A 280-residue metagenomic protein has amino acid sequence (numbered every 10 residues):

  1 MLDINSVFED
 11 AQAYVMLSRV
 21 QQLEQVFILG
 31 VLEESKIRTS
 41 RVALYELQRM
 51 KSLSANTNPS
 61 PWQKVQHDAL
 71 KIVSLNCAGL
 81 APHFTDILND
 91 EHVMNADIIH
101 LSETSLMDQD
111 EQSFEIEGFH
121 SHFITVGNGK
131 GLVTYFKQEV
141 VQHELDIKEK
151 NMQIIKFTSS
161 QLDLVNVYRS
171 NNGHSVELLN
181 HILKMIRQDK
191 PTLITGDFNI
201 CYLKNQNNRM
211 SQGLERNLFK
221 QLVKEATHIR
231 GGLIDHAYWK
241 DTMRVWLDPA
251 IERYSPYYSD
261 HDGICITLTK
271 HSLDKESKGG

Functional and structural regions predicted by a protein language model:
M1-Q63: C-terminal accessory regions
L2, Y14-V15, L29-V31, S40-V42 (+7 more regions): Short coil/turn segments at secondary-structure boundaries
D3, L29, S102, M107 (+3 more regions): Conserved residues at the C-terminal ends of beta-strands
S6-V7, S105, H271: Acidic glycine-/aspartate-rich tracts in secreted/extracellular proteins
P61-T192, Y202-K204, R209-K220, E225 (+1 more regions): Short phosphate/oxyanion-binding micro-motifs
H67, T192-I194, C201, L214-R216 (+1 more regions): Surface polyanion/phosphate-binding segment centered on an Asp-His-Pro turn
Y135-Q138, I155-Q161, K240-D241, S259 (+1 more regions): Active-site beta-strand termini and strand-to-loop segments that position acidic
I229-G231, W239-M243: Short, conserved micro-motifs composed of acidic
